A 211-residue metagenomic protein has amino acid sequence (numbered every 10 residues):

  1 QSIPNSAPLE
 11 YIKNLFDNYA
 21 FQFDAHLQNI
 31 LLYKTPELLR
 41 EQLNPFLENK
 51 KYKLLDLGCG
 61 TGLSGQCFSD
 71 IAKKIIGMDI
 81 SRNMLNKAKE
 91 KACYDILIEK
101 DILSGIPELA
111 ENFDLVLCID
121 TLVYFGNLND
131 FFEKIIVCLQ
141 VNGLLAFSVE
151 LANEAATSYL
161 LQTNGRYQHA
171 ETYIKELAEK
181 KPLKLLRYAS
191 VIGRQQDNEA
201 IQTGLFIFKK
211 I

Functional and structural regions predicted by a protein language model:
Q1-K13: N-terminal auxiliary segments of SAM/dcSAM-dependent transferases
A25-E41: Conserved SAM-binding loop and adjacent beta-strand
L55, C59-G105: Class I SAM-dependent methyltransferase SAM/SAH-binding core
L117-C118: A conserved beta-strand element that flanks and buttresses the S-adenosyl-L-methionine
N129-L144: A short glycine-rich, Lys/Arg-flanked "PGG" loop and its adjoining helix->strand segment in the class I
F147-Y167: Short, glycine-/aromatic-enriched active-site segment of Class I SAM-dependent methyltransferases
R166-K181, Y188: Short alpha-helix
G193-I211: Core SAM-dependent methyltransferase catalytic element
